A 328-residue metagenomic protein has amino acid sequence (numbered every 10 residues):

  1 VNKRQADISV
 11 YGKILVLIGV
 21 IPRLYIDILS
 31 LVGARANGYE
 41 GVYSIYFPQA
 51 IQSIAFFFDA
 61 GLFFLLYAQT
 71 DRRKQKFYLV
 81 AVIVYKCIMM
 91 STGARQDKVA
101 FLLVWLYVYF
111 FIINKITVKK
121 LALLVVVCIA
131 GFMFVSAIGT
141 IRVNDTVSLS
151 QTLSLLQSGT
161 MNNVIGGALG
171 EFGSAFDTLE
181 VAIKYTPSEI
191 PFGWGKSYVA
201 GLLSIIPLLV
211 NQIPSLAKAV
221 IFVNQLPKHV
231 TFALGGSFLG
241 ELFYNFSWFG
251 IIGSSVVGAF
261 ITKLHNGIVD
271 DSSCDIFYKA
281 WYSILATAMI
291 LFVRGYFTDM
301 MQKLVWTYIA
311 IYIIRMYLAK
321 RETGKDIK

Functional and structural regions predicted by a protein language model:
V1-K120, C128-D145, F222-V223, K325-I327: Membrane-embedded catalytic interface detector for glycan/lipid assembly enzymes
L24-R35, M133-G139, S158, E171 (+3 more regions): Charged, low-complexity, helix-prone segments enriched in Lys/Glu/Asp/Gln
G38-I45, S136-V257: Small-residue-enriched transmembrane helix-hairpin modules in multi-pass membrane proteins
L66-T70, M90-S91, F111, L156 (+3 more regions): Hydrophobic residues in alpha-helical segments
K76-V80, V99, A122-L123, I252 (+1 more regions): Hydrophobic alpha-helical transmembrane segments
W105, L124-V126, D145-L149, N245 (+2 more regions): Short alpha-helical linear motifs
T231-K328: Hydrophobic alpha-helical segments
